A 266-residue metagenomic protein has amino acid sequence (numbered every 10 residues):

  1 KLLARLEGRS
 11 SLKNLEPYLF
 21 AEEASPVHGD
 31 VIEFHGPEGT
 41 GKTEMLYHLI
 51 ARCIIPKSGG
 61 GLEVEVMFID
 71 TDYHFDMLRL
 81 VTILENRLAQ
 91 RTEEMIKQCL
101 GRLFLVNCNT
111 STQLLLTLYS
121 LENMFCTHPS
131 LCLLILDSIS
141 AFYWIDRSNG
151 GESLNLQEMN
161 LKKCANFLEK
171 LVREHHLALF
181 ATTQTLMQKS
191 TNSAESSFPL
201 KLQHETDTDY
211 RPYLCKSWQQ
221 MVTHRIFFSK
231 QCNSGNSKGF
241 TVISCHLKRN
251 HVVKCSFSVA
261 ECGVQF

Functional and structural regions predicted by a protein language model:
K1-R91: The Walker A/P-loop phosphate-binding site
S11-Y18, I50, I54, R87 (+3 more regions): Charged, surface-exposed interaction regions in soluble eukaryotic proteins
A24-P26, P56-L62, M95-Q98, M124-P129 (+2 more regions): Conserved catalytic network of the ASCE P-loop NTPase/AAA+ motor domain
H28-D30, L49, L62-E65, G101-R102 (+3 more regions): Core residues of folded domains in eukaryotic genome-function proteins
G39, Y73-H74, T110-T112, S140-A141 (+3 more regions): Conserved beta-strand elements of beta-rich interaction domains across eukaryotes, especially beta-propellers
T43, M77, E93, K97 (+3 more regions): Amphipathic alpha-helical transducer elements in NTP-driven molecular machines
L62-L154: Conserved inter-motif catalytic segment of the P-loop NTP-binding fold
M159, N166, K170-F266: Phosphate-binding/switch region of NTP-binding enzymes
